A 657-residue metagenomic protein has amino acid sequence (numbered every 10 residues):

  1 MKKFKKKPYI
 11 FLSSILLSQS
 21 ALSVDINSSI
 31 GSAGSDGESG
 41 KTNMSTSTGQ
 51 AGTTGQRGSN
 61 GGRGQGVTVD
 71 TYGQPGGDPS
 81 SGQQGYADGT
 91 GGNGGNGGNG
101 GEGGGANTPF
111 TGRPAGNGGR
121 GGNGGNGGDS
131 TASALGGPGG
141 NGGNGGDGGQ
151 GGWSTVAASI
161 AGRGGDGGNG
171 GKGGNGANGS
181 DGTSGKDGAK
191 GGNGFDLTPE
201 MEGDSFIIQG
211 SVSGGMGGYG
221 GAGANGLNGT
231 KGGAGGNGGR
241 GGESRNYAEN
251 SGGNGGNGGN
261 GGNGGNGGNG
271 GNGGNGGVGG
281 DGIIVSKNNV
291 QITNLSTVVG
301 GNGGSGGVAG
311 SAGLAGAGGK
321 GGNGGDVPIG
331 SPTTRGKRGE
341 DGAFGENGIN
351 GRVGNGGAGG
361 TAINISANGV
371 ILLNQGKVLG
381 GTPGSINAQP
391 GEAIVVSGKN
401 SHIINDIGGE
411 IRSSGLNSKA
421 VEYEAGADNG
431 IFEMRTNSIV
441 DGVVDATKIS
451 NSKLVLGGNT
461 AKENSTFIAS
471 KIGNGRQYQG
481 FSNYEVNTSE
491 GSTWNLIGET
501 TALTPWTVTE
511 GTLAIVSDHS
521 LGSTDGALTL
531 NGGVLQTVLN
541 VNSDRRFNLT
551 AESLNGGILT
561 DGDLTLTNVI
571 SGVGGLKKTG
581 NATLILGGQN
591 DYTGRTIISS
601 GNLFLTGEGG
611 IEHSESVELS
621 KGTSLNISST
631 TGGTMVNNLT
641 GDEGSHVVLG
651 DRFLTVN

Functional and structural regions predicted by a protein language model:
M1-S23: Gram-negative bacterial Sec-dependent N-terminal signal peptides
K7, L22-G408, S418-A420, E424: Glycine-centric low-complexity repeats
N27-S28, S32-S39, G203-V212, V290-L295 (+9 more regions): GD-rich hexapeptide-repeat beta-solenoids
G52, P79, G124, G182 (+10 more regions): Solvent-exposed, low-complexity segments and loops of surface/extracellular structural proteins
F206, G210, K287-V290, S296 (+23 more regions): Small-residue (G/S/T/A) turn/hinge positions that recur once per unit in extracellular repeat modules
T382-Q389, S413-V421, G430-G442, I472-Y478 (+4 more regions): Surface-exposed loop/turn positions within long extracellular repeat scaffolds, especially the passenger domains
N487-S489, D563: Extended, small-residue-rich solenoid/repeat segments and analogous flexible loops that form exposed scaffolds
